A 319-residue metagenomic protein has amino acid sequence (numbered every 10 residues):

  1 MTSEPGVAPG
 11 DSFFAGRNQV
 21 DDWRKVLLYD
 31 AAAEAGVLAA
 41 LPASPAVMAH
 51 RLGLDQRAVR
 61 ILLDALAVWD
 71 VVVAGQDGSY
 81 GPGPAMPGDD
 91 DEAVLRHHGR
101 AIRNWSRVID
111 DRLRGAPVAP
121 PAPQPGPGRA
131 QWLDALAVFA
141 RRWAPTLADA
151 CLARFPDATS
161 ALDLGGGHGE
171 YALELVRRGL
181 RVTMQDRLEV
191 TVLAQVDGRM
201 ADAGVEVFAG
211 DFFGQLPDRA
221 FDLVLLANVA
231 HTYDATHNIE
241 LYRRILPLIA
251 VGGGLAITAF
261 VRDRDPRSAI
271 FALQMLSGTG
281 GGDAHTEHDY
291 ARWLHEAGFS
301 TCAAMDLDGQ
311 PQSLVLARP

Functional and structural regions predicted by a protein language model:
M1-D111, A116-V118: N-terminal accessory segments
R24, M48-H50, D134, A158-T159 (+2 more regions): Short, contiguous strand/loop micro-motifs
L27, L133-R141, T279-A284: Short acidic-aromatic active-site loops that bind/stabilize oxyanions
V71, L180, F299: Short phosphate-binding/catalytic loops that engage adenosine nucleotides
G99-A256, V261-R262, Q312: Conserved adenosyl
T258-A297, C302-A303: C-terminal alpha-helical "lid/dimerization" subdomain adjacent to the S-adenosyl-L-methionine
G298-P319: Core SAM-dependent methyltransferase catalytic element
